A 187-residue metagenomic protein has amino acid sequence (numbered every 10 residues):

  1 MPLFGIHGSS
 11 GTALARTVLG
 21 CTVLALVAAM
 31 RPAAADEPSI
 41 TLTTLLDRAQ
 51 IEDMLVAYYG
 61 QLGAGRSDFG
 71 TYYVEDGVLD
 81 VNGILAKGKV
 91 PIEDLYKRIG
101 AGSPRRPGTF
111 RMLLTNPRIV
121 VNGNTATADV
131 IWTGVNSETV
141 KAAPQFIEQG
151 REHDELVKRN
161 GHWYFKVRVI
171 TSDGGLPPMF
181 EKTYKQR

Functional and structural regions predicted by a protein language model:
M1-A13: N-terminal secretory signal peptides that target proteins for export/translocation
R16-A29: Bacterial N-terminal signal peptides
A34-Y72: Short, low-complexity N-terminal intrinsically disordered segments enriched in polar/charged residues
R66-T133: A solvent-exposed, acidic/Ser-Thr-rich amphipathic alpha-helical stretch
M112-L114, I147-E152: Short, surface-exposed coil-to-beta transition loops
T127-D129, Q149-E181: Short beta-strand edge/turn micro-motifs at domain boundaries
G134-E138, L156: Beta-strand elements of well-folded, non-transmembrane domains
T139-A143: Flexible, membrane-facing loop/turn or short amphipathic-helix motifs that contact lipid bilayers or gate lipid-binding
